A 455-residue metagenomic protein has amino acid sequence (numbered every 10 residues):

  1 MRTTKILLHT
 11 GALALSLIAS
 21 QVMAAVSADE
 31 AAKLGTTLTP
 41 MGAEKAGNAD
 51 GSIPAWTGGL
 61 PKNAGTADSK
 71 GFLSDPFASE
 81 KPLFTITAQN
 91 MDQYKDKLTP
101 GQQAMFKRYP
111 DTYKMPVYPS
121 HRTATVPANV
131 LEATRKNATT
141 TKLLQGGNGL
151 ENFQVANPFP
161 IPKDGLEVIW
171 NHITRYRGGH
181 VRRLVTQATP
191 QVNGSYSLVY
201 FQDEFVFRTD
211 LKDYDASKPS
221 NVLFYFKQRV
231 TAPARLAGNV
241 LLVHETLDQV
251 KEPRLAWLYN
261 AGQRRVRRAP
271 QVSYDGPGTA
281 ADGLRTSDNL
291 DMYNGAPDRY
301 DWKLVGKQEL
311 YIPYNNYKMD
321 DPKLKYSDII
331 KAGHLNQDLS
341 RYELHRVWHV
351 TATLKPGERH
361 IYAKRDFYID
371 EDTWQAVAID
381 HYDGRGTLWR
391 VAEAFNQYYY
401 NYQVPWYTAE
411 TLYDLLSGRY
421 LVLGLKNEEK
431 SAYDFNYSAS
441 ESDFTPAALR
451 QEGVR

Functional and structural regions predicted by a protein language model:
M1-G11: Bacterial N-terminal signal peptides that target proteins for export
M1-R2, M23-S27: Basic/polar N-terminal segments that are highly enriched at the extreme N-terminus, encompassing both cleavable
A19-Q21: N-terminal signal peptide c-region/cleavage motif recognized by signal peptidases
A25-V26, A31-G59, I86, T99 (+2 more regions): Gly/Pro-enriched, hydrophobic low-complexity segments that function as extracytoplasmic propeptides/linkers
A28-R254, N260: Solvent-exposed N-terminal domain segments of exported/luminal and surface proteins
L184-V192, Y196-A234, L290-F367, V377: Extended beta-strand-rich segments in extracellular/periplasmic secretory proteins, especially within noncatalytic
E428-R455: Long, C-terminal catalytic modules of enzymes
